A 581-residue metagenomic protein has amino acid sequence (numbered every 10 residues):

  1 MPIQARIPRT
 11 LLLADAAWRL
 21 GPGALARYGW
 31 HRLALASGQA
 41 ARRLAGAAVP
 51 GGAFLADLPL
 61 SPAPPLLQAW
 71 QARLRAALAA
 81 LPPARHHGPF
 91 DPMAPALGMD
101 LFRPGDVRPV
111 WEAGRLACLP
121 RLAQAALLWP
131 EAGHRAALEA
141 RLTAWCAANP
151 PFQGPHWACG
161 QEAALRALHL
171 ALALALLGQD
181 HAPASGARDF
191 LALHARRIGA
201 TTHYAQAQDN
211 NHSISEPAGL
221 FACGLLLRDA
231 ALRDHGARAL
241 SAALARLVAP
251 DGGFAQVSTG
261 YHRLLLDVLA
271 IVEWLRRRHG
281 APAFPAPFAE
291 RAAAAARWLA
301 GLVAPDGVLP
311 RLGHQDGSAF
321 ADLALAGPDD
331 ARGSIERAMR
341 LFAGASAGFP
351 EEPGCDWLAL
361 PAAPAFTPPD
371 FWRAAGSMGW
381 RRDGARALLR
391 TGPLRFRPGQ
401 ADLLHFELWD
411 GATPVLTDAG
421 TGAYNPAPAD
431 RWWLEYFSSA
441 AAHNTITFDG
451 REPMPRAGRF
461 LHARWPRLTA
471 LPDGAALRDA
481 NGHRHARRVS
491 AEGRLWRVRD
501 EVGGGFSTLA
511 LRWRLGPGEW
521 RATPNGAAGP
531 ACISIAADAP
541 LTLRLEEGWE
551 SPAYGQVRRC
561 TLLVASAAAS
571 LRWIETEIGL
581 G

Functional and structural regions predicted by a protein language model:
P2-P50: Alpha-helical membrane-targeting segments
G29, W157-C159, Q208-S213, V308-D316: Short coil/turn segments at secondary-structure boundaries
G29-L101, R108-A113: Extended, charge-enriched "interface" segments that sit outside catalytic cores
A94-A292: Aromatic-lined, polymer-binding surfaces characteristic of secreted/periplasmic polysaccharide-degrading enzymes
G114, E216, G376, L404 (+1 more regions): Residues that flank catalytic or metal-binding motifs in active/ligand-binding sites
A164, D322-A324, P328-G333, T421-G581: CBM-like, beta-strand-rich accessory domains located in the C-terminal region of large, secreted polysaccharide-active
G253-V415: Carbohydrate-active enzyme catalytic cores, enriched for enzymes that act on polyanionic acidic polysaccharides
G392, G420-T421: Residue-level structural signal for beta-strand termini and adjacent loop
